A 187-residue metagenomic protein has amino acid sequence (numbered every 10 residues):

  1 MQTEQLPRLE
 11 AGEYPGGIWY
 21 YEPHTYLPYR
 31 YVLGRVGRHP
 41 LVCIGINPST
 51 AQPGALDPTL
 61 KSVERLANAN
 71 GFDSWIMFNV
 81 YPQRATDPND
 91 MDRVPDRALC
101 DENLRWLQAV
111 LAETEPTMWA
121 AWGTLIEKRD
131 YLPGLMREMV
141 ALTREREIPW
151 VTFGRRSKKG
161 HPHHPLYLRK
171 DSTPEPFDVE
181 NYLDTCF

Functional and structural regions predicted by a protein language model:
M1-D57: Active-site and ligand/interface coordination hotspots across diverse enzymes and nucleic-acid-associated assemblies
L27, L56-E64, R97-R105: Short acidic (Asp/Glu) patches
N47-T50, Q83, L125: A short, flexible beta-alpha/helix-coil linker loop
S49-G71: A short mixed-secondary-structure module that forms the rim of ligand-binding clefts
A55, D87-V94: Membrane-helix interface/capping segments
D73-D90: Short connector loops at secondary-structure junctions
M91-F187: Glycine/proline-rich loop-helix segments at beta-alpha junctions forming the active-site rim of enzyme cores
